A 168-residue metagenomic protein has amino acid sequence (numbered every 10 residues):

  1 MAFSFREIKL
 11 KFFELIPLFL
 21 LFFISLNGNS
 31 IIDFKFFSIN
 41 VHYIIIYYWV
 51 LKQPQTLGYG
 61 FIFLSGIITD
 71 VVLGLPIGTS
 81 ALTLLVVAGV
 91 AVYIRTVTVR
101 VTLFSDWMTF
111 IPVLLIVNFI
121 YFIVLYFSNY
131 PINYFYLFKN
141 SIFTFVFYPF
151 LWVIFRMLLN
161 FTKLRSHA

Functional and structural regions predicted by a protein language model:
M1-A168: Terminal, non-globular segments
